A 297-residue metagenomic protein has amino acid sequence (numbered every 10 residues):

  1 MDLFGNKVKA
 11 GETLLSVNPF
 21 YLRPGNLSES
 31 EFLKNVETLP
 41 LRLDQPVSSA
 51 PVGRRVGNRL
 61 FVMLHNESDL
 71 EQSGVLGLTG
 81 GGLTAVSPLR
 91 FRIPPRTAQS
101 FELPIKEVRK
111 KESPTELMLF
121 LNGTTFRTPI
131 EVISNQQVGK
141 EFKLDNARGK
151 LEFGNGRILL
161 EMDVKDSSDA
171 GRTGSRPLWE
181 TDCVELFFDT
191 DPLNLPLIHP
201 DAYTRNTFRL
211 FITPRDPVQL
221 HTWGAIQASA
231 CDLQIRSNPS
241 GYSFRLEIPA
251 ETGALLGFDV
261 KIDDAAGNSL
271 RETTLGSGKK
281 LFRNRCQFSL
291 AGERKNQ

Functional and structural regions predicted by a protein language model:
M1, T79-P88, W223-D232: Short beta-strand and strand-turn-strand segments in soluble, beta-rich domains
M1-S48, N238-L270, L275: Beta-strand-rich recognition/accessory modules
D2-T13, G82-K110: Intrinsically disordered, low-complexity Pro/Gly/Ser/Thr-rich segments with frequent PxxP/GP/PP motifs and embedded
A10-E12, V52-G57, P94-S100, E131-G139: Solvent-exposed, conformationally flexible loop/turn segments
P24-N58, E107-S134: Terminal connector regions
R54-F61, N155-L159: Contiguous beta-strand segments within globular domains
M63-L70: Asparagine-centered strand-capping/turn motif at beta-strand->loop junctions
K110, P114-Q297: Structural preference for beta-rich elements and adjacent junctions enriched in aromatics
